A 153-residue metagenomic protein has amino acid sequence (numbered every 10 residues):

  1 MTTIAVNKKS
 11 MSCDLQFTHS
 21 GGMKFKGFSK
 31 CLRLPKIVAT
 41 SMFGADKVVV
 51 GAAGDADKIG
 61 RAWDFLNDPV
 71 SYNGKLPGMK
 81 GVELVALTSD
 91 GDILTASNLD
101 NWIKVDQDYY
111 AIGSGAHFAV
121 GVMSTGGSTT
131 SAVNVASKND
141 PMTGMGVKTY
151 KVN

Functional and structural regions predicted by a protein language model:
M1-N153: N-terminal nucleophile
